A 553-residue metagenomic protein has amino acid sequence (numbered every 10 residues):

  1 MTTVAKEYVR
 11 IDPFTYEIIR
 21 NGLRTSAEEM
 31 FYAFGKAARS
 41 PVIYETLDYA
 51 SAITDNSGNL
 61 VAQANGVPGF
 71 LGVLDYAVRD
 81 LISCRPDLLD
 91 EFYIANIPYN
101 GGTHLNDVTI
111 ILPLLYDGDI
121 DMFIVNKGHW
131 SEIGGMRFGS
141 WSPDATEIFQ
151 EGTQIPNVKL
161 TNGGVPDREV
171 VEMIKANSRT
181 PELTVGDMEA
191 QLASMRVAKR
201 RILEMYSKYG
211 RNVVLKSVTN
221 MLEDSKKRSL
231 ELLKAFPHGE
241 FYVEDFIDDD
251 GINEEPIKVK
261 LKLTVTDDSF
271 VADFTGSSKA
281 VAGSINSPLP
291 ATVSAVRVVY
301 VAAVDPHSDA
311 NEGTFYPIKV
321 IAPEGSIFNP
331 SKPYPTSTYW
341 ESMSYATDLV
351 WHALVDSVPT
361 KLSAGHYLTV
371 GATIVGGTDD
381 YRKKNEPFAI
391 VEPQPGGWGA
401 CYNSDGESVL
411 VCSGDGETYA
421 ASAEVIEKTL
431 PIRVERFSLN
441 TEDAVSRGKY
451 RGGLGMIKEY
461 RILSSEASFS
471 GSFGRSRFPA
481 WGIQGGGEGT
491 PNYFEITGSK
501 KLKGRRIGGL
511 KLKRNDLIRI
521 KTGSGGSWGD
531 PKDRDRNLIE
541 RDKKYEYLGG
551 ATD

Functional and structural regions predicted by a protein language model:
T2-L89, I97-Y116, I120-D553: Glycine/proline-enriched, intrinsically flexible loops and inter-domain linkers
F92: Glycine-rich phosphate-binding loop of nucleotide-binding enzymes
